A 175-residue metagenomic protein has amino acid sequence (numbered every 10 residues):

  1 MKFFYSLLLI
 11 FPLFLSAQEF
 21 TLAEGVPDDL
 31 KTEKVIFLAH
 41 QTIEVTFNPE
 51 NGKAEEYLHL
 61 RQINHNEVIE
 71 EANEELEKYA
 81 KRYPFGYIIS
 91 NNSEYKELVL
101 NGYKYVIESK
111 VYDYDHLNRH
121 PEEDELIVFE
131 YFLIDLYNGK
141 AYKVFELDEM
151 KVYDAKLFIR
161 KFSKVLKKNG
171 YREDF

Functional and structural regions predicted by a protein language model:
M1-E24: Bacterial Sec-dependent N-terminal signal peptides
E19-F175: Short beta-strand and adjacent turn/loop elements
